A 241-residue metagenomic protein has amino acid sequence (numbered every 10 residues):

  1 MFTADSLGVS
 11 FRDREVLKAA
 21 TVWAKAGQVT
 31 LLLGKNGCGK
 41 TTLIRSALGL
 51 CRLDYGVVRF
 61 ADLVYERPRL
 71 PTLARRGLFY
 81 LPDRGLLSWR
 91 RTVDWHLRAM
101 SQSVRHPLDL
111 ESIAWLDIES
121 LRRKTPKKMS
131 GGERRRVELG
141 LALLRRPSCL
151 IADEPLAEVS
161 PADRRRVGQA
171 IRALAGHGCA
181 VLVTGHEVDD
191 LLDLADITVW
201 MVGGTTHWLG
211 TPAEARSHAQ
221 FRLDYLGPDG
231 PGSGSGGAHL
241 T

Functional and structural regions predicted by a protein language model:
L48: Helix-to-loop junction immediately C-terminal to a conserved catalytic motif
G56-Y65, R76: Conserved ABC transporter NBD signature motif
R84, R90-S103: Q-loop/switch helix immediately C-terminal to the Walker
P107-L121, Q169: Conserved ABC ATPase "signature" region
T125-M129: Conserved ABC ATPase signature
L150-E154: Catalytic Walker B motif of ABC-type/P-loop ATPase nucleotide-binding domains
G185-H186: H-loop/switch region of ABC-family ATPase nucleotide-binding domains
